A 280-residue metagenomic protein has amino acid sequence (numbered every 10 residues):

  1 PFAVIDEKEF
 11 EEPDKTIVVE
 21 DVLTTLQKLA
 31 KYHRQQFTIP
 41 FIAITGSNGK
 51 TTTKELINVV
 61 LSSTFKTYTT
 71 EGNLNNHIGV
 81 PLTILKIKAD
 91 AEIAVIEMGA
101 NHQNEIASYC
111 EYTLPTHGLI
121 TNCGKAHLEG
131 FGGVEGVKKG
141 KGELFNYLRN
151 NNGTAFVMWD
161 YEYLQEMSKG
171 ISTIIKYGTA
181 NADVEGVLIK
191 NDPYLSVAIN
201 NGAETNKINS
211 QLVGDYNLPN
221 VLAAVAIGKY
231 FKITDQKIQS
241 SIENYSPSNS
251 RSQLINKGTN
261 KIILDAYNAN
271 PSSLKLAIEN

Functional and structural regions predicted by a protein language model:
P1-K28, V213: N-terminal leader/targeting and accessory segments in enzymes
P1-K8, T70-L74, I238-Q239: A short glycine-rich beta-strand->turn/loop micro-motif centered on a GG-aromatic cluster
D6-D14, H117-K261: Acidic, Mg2+-coordinating active-site environments of NTP-dependent enzymes
E12, T24-A155, W159, Y163-I171 (+1 more regions): Phosphate-binding loop of NTP-binding sites
T16-V18, F41, T67-T69, I174-K176 (+1 more regions): Conserved beta-strand scaffold positions in the cores of enzyme catalytic domains, especially in NTP/NDP-utilizing
V137, A269-N280: AMP-binding/adenylate-forming catalytic core of the ANL superfamily
